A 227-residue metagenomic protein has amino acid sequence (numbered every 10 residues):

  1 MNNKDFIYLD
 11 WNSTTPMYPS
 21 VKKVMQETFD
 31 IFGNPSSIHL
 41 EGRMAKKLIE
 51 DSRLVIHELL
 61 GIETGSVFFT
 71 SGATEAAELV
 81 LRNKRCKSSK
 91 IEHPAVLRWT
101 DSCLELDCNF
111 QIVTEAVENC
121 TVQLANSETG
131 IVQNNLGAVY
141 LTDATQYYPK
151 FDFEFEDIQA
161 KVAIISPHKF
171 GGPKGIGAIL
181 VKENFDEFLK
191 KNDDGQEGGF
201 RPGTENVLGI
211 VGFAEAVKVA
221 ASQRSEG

Functional and structural regions predicted by a protein language model:
M1-G227: Pyridoxal 5′-phosphate
